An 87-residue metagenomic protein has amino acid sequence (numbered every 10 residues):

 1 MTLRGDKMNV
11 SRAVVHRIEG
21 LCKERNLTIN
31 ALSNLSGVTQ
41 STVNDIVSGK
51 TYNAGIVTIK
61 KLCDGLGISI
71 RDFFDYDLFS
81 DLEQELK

Functional and structural regions predicted by a protein language model:
M1-K7, D45, F74-K87: Short, charged recognition helix plus adjacent turn of helix-turn-helix-like nucleic-acid-binding domains
T2-T28: A short, Lys/Arg-rich alpha-helix, primarily the initiator
I18, L32, V43-I46, F73: Conserved hydrophobic/aromatic packing and binding residues within compact polymer-binding modules
C22, S33, C63: The alpha-helix within a helix-turn-helix
G37-N53: Recognition helix of helix-turn-helix/homeodomain-like DNA-binding domains that insert into the DNA major groove
K50-D64: Short, basic-rich loop-to-helix N-cap that marks the start of a DNA-contacting helix
